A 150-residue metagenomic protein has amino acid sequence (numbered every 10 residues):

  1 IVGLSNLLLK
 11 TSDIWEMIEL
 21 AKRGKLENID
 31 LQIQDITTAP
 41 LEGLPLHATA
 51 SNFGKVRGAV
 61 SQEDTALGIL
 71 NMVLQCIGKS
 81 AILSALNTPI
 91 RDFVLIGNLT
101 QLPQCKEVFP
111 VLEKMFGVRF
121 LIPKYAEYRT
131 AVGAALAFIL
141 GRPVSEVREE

Functional and structural regions predicted by a protein language model:
I1-D35, L41: Glycine-rich phosphate-binding loop plus the immediately following alpha-helix
I1-L9, D13, F120-E150: Glycine-rich phosphate-binding/hydrolytic loop that grips phosphoryl groups
S5-S12, V73, I77, A81 (+3 more regions): Structural signal for hydrophobic packing residues in well-ordered secondary-structure cores of soluble enzyme domains
N28-I29, P110, A135-F138: Short low-complexity, flexible loop/linker segments enriched in glycine and/or proline with clustered acidic
E42-D92, E127: Adenine-nucleotide phosphate-binding core of ATP-dependent small-molecule kinases
H47-R57, P103-F116: Acidic-glycine-rich active-site phosphate/pyrophosphate-binding loop
V60-D64, E113-F120: Glycine/charged-rich beta-loop-alpha catalytic/anionic-binding loops adjacent to active sites
L83-L86, I90-L112, A126-E127: Glycine-rich phosphate-binding loops at beta-strand->alpha-helix junctions
